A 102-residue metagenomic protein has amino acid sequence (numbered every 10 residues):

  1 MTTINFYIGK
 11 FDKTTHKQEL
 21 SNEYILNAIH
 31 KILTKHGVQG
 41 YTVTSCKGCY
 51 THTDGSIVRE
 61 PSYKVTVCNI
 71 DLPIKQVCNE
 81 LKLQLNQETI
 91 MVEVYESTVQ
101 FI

Functional and structural regions predicted by a protein language model:
M1-I102: Positively charged, small/polar-rich N-terminal and surface patches that mediate targeting and assembly and bind
